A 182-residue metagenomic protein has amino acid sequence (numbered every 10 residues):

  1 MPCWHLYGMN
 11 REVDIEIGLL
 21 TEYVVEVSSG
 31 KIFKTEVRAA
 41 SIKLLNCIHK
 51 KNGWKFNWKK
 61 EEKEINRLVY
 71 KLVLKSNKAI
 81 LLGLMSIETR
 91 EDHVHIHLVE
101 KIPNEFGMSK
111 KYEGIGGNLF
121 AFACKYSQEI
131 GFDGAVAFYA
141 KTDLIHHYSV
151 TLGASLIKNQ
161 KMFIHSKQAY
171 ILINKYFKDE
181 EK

Functional and structural regions predicted by a protein language model:
M1-K110, K125-V136, D143-H146, V150-K182: Non-catalytic substrate-recognition and accessory regions of acyl/acetyltransferase enzymes
K111-A123: Glycine-rich acyl-CoA binding loop
N118, Y139-A140: Residue-level recognition of alpha-helix initiation/capping sites
